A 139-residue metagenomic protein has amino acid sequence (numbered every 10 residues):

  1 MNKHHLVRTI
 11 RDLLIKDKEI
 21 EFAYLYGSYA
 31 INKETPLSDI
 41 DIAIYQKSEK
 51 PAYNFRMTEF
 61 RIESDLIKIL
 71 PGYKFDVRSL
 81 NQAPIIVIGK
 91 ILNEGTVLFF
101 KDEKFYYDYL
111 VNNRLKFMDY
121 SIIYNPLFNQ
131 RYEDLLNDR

Functional and structural regions predicted by a protein language model:
M1-F22, A30-N32, P36, A52-R139: Catalytic core of pol beta-like nucleotidyltransferases
S38-I40: Short, conserved active-site loops that position catalytic residues or coordinate cofactors/metal ions across diverse
A43-Y45: Short hydrophobic/aromatic beta-strand micro-patches that form the beta-sheet surface supporting nucleotide- or nucleic
K47-E49: Structural beta->alpha junctions
